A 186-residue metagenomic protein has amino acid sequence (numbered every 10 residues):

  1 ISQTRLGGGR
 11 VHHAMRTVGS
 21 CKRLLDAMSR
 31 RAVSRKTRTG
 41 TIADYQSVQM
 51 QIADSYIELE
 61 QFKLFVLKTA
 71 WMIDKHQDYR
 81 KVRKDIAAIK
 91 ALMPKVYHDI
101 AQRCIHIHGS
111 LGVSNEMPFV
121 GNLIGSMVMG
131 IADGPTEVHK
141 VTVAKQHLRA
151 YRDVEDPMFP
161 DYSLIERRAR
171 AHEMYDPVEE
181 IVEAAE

Functional and structural regions predicted by a protein language model:
Q3-E186: Alpha-helical interface subdomain recognition
